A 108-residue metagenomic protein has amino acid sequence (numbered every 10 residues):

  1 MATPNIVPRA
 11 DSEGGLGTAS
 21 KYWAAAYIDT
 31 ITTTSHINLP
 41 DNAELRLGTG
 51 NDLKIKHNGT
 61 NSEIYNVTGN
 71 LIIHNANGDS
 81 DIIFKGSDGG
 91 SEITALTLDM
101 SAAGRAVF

Functional and structural regions predicted by a protein language model:
M1-F108: Intrinsic low-complexity, repeat-rich intrinsically disordered segments enriched in small/flexible residues
